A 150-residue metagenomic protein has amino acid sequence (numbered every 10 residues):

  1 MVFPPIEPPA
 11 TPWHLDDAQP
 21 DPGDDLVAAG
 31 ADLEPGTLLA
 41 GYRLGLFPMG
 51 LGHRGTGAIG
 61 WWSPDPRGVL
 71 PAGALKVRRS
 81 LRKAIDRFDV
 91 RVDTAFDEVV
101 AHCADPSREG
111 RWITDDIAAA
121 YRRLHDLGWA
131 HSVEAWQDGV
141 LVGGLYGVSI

Functional and structural regions predicted by a protein language model:
M1-I150: N-acyltransferase acceptor-side catalytic subdomain
